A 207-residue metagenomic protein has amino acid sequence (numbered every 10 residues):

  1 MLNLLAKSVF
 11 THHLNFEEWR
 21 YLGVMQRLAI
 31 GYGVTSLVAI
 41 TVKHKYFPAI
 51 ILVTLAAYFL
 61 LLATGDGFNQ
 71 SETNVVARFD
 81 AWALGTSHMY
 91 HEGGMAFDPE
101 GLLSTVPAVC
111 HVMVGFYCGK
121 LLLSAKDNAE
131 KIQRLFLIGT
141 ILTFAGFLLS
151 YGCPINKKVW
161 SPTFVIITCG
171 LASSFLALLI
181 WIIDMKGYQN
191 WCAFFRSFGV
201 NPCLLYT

Functional and structural regions predicted by a protein language model:
M1, M25-A39, S104-S124, L142-C153 (+1 more regions): Specific transmembrane alpha-helix
M1-K7, I51-Y58, R134-S150: Small-polar-interrupted transmembrane alpha-helices in polytopic inner-membrane proteins
M1-T11, F16-R20, M25: Membrane helical hairpin/interfacial module
V9-E17, G93-D98, L122-A129: Short juxtamembrane and helix-loop transition motifs at transmembrane-helix boundaries in membrane proteins
H12-R20, G152-P162: Membrane-interface helix caps and helix-loop-helix hairpins in membrane proteins
V42-L52, A129-R134, Q189-F194: Membrane-interfacial entry segments at the cytosolic side of transmembrane helices
H44-C110, V114: Long hydrophobic alpha-helical segments that form multi-pass transmembrane helix bundles in integral membrane proteins
Y206-T207: Conserved small/polar residues in nucleotide/adenosyl-binding loops
